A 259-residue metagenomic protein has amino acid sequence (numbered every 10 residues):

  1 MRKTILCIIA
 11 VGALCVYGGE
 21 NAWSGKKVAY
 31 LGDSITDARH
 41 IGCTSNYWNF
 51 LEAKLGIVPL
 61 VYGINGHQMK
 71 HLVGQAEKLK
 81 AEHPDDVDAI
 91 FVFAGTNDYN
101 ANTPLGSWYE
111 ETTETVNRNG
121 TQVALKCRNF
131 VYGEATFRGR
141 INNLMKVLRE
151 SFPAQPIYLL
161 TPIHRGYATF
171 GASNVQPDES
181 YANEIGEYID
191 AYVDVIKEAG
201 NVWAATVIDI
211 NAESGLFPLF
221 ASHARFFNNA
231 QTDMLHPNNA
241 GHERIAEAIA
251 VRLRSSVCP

Functional and structural regions predicted by a protein language model:
M1-T4: Positively charged n-region of N-terminal signal peptides that target proteins for export
I9-G18: Hydrophobic h-region of N-terminal signal peptides that target proteins for export in Gram-negative bacteria
G12-A13, C43, G166: Alpha-helical transmembrane segments and their juxtamembrane interfaces
G18-N65, A76-D85, I90, A221-S222: Serine-esterase "nucleophile elbow" of acetyl-processing enzymes
Y30-D33, Q68, N97-N102: Active-site neighborhood of divalent metal-dependent phosphoester/pyrophosphate hydrolases
A38-G42, V61-K70, W108-V116, M234: Acidic/histidine-rich helix-loop elements that form or flank divalent-metal/phosphate-binding sites at the catalytic
K54, A76-C258: Alpha-helical cap/lid subdomain in secreted, periplasmic, or secretory-pathway luminal O-acyl-processing enzymes
L72-G74: Short gly/ser/thr-rich secondary-structure transition/capping motifs
